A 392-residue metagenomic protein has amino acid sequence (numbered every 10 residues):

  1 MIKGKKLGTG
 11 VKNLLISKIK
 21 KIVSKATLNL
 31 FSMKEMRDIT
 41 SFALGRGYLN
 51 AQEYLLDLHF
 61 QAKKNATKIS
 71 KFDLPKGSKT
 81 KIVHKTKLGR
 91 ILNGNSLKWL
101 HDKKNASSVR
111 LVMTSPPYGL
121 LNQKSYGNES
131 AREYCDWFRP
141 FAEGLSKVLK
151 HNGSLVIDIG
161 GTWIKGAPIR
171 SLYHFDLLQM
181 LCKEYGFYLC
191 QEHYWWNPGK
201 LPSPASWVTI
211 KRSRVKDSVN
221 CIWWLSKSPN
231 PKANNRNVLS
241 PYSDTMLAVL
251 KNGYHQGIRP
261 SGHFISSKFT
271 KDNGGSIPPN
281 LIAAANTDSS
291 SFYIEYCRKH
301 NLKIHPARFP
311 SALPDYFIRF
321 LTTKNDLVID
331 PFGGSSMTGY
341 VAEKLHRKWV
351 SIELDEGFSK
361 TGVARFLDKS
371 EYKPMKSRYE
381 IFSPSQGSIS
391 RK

Functional and structural regions predicted by a protein language model:
I2-T361, D368, I389: Core catalytic lobe of class I
G357-K392: Cysteine-dependent PTP/DSP-like catalytic domain, specifically the C-terminal lobe
